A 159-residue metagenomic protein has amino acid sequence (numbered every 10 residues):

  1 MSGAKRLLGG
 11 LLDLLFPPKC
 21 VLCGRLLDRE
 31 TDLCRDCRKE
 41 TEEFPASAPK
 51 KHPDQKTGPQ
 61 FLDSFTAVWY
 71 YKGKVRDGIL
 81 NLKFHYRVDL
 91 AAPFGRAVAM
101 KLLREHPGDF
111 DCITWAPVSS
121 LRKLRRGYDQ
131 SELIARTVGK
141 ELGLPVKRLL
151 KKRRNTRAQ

Functional and structural regions predicted by a protein language model:
M1-Q159: Glycine-rich phosphate/pyrophosphate-handling loop used in enzymes and phosphotransfer proteins
